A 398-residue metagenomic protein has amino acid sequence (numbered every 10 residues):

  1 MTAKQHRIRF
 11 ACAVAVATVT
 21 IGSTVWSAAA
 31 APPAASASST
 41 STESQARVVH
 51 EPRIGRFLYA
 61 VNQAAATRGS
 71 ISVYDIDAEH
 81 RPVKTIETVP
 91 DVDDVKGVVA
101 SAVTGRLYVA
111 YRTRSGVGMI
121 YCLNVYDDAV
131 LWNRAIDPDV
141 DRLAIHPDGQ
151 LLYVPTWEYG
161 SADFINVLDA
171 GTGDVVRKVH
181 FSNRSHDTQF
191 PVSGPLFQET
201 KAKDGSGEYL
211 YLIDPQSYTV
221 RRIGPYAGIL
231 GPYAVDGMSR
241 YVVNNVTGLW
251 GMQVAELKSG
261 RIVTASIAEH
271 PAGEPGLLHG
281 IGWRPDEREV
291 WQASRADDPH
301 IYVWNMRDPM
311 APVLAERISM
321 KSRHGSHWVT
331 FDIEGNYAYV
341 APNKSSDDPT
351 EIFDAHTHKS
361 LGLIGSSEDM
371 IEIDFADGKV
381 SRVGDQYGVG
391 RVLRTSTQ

Functional and structural regions predicted by a protein language model:
T2-A3, T18, A35-A37: Ala/Thr-enriched low-complexity intrinsically disordered regions
T2-V14: Bacterial N-terminal signal peptides that target proteins for export
A13-T24: Bacterial N-terminal signal peptides
V25-A29: Sec/Tat signal peptide C-region and signal peptidase I cleavage site
A30-Q398: Predominantly soluble domains enriched in secretory-pathway, periplasmic, or organellar proteins
